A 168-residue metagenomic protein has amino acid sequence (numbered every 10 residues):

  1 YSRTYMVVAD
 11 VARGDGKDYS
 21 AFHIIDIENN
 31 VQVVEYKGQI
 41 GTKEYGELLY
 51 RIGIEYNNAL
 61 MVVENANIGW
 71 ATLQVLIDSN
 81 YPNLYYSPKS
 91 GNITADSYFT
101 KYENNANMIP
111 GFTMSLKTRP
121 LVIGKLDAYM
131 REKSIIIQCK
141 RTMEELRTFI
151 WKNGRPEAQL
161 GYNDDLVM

Functional and structural regions predicted by a protein language model:
Y1-N92, D96-S97, L116, P120-G124 (+1 more regions): RNase H-like, metal-dependent nuclease domains and their acidic two-metal-ion catalytic environment used
S97-P110: Surface-exposed intrinsically disordered loops and tails
I109-G111, A128-Y129: Structured lumen-facing ectodomains of secretory-pathway proteins
